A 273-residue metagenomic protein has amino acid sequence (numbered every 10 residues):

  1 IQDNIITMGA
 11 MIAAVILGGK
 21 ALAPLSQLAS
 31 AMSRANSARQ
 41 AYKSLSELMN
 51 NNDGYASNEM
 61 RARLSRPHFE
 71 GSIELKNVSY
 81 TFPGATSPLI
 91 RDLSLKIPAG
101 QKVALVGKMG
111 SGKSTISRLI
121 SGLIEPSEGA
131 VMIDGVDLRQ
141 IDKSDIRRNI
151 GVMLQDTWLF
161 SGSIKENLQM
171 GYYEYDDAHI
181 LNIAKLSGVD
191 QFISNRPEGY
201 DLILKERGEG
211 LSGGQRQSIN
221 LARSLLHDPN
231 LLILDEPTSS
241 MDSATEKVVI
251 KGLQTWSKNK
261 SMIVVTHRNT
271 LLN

Functional and structural regions predicted by a protein language model:
I1-V15: A hydrophobic transmembrane-helix motif
V15, L22, R147: Conserved catalytic core of two-component sensor histidine kinases
A21-L48: Cytosolic ends of transmembrane helices, especially the final helix of ABC transmembrane type-1 domains
S30, R34-S37, N51-G54, T81 (+1 more regions): An intracellular "coupling" helix at the cytosolic face of ABC transporter transmembrane type-1 domains
E47, G54, Q169: Conserved E/DxxT/N motif and adjacent residues on the DHp alpha2 helix of HisKA-family sensor histidine kinases
N52-S57, Q191-N195: Proline-centered turn/helix-capping motifs that create local helix->coil transitions or kinks
D53-H68: Pre-NBD coupling/linker segments of ABC/ABC-like ATPases
R66-N273: ABC-type nucleotide-binding domain
